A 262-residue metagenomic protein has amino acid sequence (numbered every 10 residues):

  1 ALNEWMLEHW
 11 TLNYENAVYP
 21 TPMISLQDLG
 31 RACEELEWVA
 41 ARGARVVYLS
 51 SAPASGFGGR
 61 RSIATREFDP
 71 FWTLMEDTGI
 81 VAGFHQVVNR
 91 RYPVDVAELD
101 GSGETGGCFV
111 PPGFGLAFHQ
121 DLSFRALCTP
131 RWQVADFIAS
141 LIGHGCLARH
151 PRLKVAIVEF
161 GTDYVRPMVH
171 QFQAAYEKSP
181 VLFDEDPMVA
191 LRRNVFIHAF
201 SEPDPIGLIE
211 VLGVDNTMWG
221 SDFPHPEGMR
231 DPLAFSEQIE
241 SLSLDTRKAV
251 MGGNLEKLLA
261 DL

Functional and structural regions predicted by a protein language model:
A1-F137: Active-site gating/metal-coordination segments in enzymes
E4-L12, E34-E37, H144-G145, L153-K154 (+6 more regions): Mid-to-C-terminal alpha-helical segments outside catalytic/metal-binding sites
Y19-P22, V47-L49, A82-F84, V155-I157 (+2 more regions): Hydrophobic faces of well-ordered beta-strands that scaffold small-molecule active sites in alpha/beta enzyme cores
S25-L29, P53-S55, V88-R90, G161-V165 (+2 more regions): Short, solvent-exposed loop/turn segments at secondary-structure junctions
V39, D100-G103, F172-Y176, F235-Q238: Short, hinge-like loop/turn segments at secondary-structure boundaries
R42-V46, T78-V81, R149-L153, L191-R193 (+1 more regions): Glycine-enriched alpha-helix->loop->beta-strand junction motifs that scaffold or abut catalytic
A82, Q86-V96, P112-G113, I142-P187: Aromatic-lined glycan-binding groove of carbohydrate-active enzymes
H119-F137, I142, E177-I206: Aromatic-anchored helix/helix-loop segment that forms the rim or "lid" of small-molecule/cofactor binding pockets
